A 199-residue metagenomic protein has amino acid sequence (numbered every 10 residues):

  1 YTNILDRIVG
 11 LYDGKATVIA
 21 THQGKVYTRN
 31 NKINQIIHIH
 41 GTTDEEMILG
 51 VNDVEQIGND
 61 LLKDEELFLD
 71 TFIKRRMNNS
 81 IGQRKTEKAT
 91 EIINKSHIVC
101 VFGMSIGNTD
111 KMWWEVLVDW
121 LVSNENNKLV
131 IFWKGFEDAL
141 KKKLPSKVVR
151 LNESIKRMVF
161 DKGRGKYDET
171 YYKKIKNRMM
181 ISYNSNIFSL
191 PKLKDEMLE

Functional and structural regions predicted by a protein language model:
Y1-R84, K95: Extended, H/D-rich, highly charged conserved domains that either
K88-E199: SIR2/sirtuin-family catalytic core signature
